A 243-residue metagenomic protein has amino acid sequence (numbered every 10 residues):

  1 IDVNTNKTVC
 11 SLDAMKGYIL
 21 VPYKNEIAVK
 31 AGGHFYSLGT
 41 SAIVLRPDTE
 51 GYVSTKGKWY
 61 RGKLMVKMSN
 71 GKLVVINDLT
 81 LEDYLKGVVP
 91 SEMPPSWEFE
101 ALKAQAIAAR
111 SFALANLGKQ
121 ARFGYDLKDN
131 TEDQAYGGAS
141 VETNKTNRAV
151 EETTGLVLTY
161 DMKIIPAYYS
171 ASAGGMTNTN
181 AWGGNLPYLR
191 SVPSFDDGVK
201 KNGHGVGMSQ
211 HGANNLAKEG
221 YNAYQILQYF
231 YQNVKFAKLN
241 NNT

Functional and structural regions predicted by a protein language model:
I1-T243: Conserved, single-site charged/polar hotspot
